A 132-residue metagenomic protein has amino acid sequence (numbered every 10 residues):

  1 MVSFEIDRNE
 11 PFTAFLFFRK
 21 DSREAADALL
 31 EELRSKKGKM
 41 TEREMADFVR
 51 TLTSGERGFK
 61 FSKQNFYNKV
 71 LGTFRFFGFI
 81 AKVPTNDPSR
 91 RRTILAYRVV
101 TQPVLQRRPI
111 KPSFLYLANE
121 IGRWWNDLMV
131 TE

Functional and structural regions predicted by a protein language model:
V2-K39: Short alpha-helical segments that sit at the start of domains
K20, E24, M40, N65 (+2 more regions): Alpha-helix boundary/N-cap detector
K36-K39, G55, F77, D127 (+1 more regions): Surface-exposed polar/charged interaction patches
G38-G58: Short acidic, hydrophobic short linear motifs in intrinsically disordered regions
K63-G72: Short, hydrophobic-biased segments on the C-terminal half of alpha helices that form "recognition helices"
G72-N86: A short, conserved structural fragment
P84-L95: Short, Lys/Arg-rich nucleic-acid/phosphate-binding segment
R98-E132: Short, amphipathic alpha-helical interaction segments positioned at domain boundaries
